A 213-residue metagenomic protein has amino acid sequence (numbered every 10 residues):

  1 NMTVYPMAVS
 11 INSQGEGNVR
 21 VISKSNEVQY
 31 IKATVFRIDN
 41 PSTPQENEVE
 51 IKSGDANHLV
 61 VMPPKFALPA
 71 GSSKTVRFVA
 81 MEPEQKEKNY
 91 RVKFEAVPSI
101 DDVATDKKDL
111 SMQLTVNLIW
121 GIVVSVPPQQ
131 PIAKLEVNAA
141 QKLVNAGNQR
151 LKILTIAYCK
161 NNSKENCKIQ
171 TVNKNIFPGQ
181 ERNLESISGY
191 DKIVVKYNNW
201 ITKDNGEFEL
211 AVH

Functional and structural regions predicted by a protein language model:
N1-P69, S73-H213: Intrinsically disordered, low-complexity regulatory regions in eukaryotic proteins
